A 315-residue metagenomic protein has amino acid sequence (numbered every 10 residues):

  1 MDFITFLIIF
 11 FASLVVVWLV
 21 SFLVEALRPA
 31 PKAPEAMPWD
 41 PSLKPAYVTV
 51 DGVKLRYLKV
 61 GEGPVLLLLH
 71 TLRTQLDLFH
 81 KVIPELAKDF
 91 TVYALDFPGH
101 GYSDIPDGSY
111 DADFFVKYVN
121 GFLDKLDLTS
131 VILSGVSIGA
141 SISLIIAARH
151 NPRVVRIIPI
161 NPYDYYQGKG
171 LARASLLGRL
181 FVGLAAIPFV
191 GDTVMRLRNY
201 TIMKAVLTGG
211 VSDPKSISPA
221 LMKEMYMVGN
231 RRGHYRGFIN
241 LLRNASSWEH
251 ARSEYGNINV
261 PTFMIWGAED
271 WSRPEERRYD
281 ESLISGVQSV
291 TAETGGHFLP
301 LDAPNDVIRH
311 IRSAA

Functional and structural regions predicted by a protein language model:
M1-P64, F90, T129, A315: Alpha/beta-hydrolase fold catalytic core
L27-P29, K169-L171, V194-N257: Conserved alpha/beta-hydrolase catalytic His-Asp/Glu region
V53, L58-Y102: Conserved HGGG/HGGXW glycine-rich cap/lid loop of the alpha/beta-hydrolase fold
L58, A94-S134: Active-site loop/oxyanion-hole signature of alpha/beta-hydrolase fold enzymes
L78-H80, S103-G108, K169-L171, E275-E276: Conserved catalytic-core motifs of eukaryotic protein kinase domains, centered on the activation segment
T129-A172: Conserved hydrolase catalytic core segment
N257-G295: Conserved loop-alpha-helix segment in the C-terminal half of the alpha/beta-hydrolase fold that carries the catalytic
G295-I308: Catalytic histidine-centered segment of alpha/beta-hydrolase-like enzymes
